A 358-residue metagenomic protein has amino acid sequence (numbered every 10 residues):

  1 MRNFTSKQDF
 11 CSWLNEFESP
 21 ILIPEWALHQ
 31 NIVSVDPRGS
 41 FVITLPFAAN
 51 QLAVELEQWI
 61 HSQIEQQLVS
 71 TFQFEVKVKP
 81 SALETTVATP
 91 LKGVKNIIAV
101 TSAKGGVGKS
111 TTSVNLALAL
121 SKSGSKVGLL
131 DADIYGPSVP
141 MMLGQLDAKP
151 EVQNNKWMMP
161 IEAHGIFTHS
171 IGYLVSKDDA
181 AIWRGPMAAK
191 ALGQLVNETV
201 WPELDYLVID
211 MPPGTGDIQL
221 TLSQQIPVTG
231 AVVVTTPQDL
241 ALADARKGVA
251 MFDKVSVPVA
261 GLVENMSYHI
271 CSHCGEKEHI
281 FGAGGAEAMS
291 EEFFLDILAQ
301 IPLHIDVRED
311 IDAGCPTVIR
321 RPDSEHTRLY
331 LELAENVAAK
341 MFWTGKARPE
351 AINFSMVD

Functional and structural regions predicted by a protein language model:
M1-L14: N-terminal presequence-like segments and adjacent domain-start helices
S19-T101, G345: Extreme N-terminal, non-catalytic leader segments that precede Walker-type/kinase nucleotide-binding cores
I97-D131: Walker A/P-loop phosphate-binding motif and the immediately C-terminal alpha-helix
L120, G124-A181, A189: Phosphate-binding loop that captures ATP/GTP phosphates
P150-Q153, I171-M187, G193-T221: Switch II (G3) loop of P-loop NTPases
D205-Y206, P212-A313: Conserved catalytic-core segment of NTP-binding enzymes
A313-H326: C-terminal boundary of histidine-terminating zinc-finger modules
E332, N336, G345-D358: A short, charged, Gly/Pro-tolerant segment at domain boundaries
